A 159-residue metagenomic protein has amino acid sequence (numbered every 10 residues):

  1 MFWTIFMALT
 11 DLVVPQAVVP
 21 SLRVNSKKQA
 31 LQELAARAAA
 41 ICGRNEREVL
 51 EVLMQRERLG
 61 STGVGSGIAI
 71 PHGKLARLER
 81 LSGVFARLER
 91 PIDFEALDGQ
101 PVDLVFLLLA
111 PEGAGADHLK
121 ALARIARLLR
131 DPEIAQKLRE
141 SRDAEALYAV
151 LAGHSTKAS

Functional and structural regions predicted by a protein language model:
M1-S159: Cytosolic covalent-transfer regions centered on His/Cys nucleophiles that carry phosphoryl or persulfide groups
